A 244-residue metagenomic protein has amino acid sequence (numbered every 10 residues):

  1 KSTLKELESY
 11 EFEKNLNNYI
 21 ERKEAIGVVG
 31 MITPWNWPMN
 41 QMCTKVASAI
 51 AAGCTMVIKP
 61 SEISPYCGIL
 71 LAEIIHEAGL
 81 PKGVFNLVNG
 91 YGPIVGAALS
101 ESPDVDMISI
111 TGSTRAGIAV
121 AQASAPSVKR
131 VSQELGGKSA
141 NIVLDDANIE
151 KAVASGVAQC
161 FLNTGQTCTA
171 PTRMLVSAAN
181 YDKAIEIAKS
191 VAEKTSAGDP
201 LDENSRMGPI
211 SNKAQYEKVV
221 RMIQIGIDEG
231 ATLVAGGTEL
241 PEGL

Functional and structural regions predicted by a protein language model:
K1-E6: Long amphipathic alpha-helix in the N-terminal Rossmann-like dinucleotide-binding domain of NAD(P)-dependent
L7-Y10, I210: Low-complexity, intrinsically disordered/propeptide-like segments
S9-K151: Rossmann-like NAD(P) dinucleotide-binding subdomain of oxidoreductase/dehydrogenase enzymes
M107, R115-L244: ALDH superfamily catalytic-core signature
